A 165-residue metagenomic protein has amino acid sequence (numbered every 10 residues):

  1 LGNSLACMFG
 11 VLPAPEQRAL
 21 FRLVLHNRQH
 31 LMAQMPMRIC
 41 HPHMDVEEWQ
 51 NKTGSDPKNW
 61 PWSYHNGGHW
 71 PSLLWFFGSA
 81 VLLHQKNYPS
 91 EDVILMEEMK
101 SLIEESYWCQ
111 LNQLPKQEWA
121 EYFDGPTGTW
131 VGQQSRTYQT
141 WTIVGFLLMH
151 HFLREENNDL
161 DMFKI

Functional and structural regions predicted by a protein language model:
L1-P71, Y107-I165: Extended glycan-interaction surfaces of carbohydrate-active proteins
G2-P15, G78-N87, V93-I103: Alpha-helical support elements that line or immediately flank enzyme active sites and cofactor-binding pockets
H69-A80: Internal helical hairpin/lid segments
